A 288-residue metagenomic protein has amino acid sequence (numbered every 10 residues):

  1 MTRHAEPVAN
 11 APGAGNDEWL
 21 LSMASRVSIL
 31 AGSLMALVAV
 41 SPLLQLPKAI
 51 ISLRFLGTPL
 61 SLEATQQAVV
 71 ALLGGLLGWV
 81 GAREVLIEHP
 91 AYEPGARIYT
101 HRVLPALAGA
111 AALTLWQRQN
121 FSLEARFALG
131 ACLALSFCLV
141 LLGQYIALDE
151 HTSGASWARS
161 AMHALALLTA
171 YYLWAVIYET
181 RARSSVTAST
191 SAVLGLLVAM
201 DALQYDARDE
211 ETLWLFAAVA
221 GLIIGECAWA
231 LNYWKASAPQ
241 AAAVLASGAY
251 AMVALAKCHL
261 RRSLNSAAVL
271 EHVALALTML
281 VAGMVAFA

Functional and structural regions predicted by a protein language model:
M1-L148, N265-S266, L270, V281 (+1 more regions): N-terminal topogenic module of multi-pass integral membrane proteins
A68-V69, V103, A161, W214-V219 (+2 more regions): Hydrophobic alpha-helical transmembrane segments
A82-L86, A112-Q117, W174-Y178, L203-Q204 (+7 more regions): Membrane-water interface at transmembrane helix exits
P90-R97, Q204-W214, L260-N265: Membrane-helix interface "capping/anchor" motifs
A125-K235, L245-Y250, K257: Generic multipass alpha-helical transmembrane bundles of integral membrane proteins
A134, V244-M252, E271-V281: Small-residue-rich transmembrane alpha-helices that serve as helix-helix interface/gating elements in multipass
L255-A276: Interfacial loop-to-transmembrane junctions
